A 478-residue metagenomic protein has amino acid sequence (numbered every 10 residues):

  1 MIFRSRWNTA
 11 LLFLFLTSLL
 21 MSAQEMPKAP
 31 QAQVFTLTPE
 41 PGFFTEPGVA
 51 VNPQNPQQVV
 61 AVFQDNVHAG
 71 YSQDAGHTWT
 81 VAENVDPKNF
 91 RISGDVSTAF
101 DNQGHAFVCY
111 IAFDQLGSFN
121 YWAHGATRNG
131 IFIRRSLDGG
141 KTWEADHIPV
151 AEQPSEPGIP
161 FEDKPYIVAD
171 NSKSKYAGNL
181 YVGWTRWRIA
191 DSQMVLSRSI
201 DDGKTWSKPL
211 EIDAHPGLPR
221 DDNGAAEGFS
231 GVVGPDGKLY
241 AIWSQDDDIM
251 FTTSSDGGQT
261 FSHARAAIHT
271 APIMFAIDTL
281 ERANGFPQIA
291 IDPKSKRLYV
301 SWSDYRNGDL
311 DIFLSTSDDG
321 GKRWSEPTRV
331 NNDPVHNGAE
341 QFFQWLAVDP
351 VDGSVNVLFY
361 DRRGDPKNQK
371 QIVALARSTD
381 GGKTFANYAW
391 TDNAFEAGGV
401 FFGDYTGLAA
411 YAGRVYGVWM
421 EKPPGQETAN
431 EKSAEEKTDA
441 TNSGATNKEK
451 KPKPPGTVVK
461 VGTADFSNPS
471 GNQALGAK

Functional and structural regions predicted by a protein language model:
M1-R6: N-terminal secretory signal peptides that target proteins for export/translocation
W7-T9, D201: Sequence-pattern detector for short linear motifs and compositional/periodic biases rather than a specific fold
T9-L19: Bacterial N-terminal signal peptides
Q24-K478: Extracellular, repeat-based ectodomains that mediate carbohydrate processing or recognition
